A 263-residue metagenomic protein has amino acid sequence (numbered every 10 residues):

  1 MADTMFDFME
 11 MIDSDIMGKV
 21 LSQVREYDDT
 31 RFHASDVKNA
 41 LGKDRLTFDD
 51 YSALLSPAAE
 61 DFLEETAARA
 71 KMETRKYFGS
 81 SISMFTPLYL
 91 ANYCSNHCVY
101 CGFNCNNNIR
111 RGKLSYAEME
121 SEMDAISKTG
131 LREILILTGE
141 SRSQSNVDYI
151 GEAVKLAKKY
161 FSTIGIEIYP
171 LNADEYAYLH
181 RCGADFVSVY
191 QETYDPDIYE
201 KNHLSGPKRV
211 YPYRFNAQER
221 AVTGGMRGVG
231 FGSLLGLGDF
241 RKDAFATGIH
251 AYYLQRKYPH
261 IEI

Functional and structural regions predicted by a protein language model:
M1-L88, N96: Flexible, acidic/Gly-rich N-terminal and inter-domain linker regions that tether and position cofactor-handling modules
L55, T86-L88, L135-N146: Glycine-rich, proline-tolerant flexible connector loops at the mouths of alpha/beta enzymes
K76-E118: Canonical Radical SAM [4Fe-4S] cluster-binding loop centered on the CxxxCxxC motif and its immediate flanking residues
A91-N92, E140-S145, G236-F240: Short, small-residue-enriched loops and turns at beta-alpha junctions that line or gate enzyme active sites
C98, R132-I134, N146-L234: Radical SAM/AdoMet-radical enzyme domain recognition
S121-S141: Short Fe-S-cluster ligation motifs
D124, A173-G183, F245-K257: Short amphipathic alpha-helices and their capping/turn segments at secondary-structure boundaries
T138, P212-I263: Conserved C-terminal portion of the radical SAM core fold that forms the substrate/S-adenosylmethionine-binding
